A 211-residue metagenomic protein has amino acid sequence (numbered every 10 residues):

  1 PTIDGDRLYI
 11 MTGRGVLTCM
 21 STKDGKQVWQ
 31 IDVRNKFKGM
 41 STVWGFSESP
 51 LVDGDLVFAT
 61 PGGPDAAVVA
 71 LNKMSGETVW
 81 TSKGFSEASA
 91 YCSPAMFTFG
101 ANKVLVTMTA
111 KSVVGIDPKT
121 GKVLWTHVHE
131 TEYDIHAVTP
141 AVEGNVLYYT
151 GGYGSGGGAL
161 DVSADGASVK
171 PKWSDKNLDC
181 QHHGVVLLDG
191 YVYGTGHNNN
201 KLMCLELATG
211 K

Functional and structural regions predicted by a protein language model:
P1-V33: Hydrophobic alpha-helical hairpins/lids featuring a short glycine-rich hinge
T2, Q30-V52, G62-D65, V79-N102 (+3 more regions): Extracytoplasmic beta-rich repeat domains
G13, G62-G63, A110, G152 (+1 more regions): Short loop/turn segments immediately following the C-termini of beta-strands
T18, V69, V114-G115, G158 (+1 more regions): WD40 beta-propeller blade core
S21-G25, D32, N72-S75, D117-G121 (+2 more regions): Short loop/turn segments that connect beta-strands within beta-propeller blades
S155-G156, N177-K211: Loop/turn-rich, solvent-exposed surfaces of beta-rich toroidal or solenoidal domains
